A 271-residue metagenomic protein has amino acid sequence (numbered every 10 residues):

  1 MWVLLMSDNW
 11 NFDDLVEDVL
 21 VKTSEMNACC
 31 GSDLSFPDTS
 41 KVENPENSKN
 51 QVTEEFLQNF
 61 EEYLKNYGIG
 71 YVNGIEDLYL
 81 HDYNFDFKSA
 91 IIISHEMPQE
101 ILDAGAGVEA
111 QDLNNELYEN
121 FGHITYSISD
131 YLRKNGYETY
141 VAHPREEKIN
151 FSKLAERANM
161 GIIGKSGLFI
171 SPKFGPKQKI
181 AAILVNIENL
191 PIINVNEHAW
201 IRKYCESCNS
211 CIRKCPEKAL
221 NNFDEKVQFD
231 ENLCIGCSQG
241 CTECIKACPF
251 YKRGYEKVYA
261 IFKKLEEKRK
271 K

Functional and structural regions predicted by a protein language model:
W2-A110: Non-catalytic, usually N-terminal nucleic-acid engagement modules in DNA/RNA processing proteins
V72, D77-K271: Catalytic cores of enzyme domains
